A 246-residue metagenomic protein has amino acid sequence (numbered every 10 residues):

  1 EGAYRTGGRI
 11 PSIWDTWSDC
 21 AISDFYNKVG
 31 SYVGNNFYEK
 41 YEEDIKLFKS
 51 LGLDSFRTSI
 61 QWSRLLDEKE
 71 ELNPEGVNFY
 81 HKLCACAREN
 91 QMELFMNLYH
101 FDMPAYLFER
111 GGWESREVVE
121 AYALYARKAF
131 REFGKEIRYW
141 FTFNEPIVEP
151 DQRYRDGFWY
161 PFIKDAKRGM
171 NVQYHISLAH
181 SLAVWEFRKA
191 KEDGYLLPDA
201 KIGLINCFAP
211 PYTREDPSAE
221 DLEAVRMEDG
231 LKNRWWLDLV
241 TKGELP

Functional and structural regions predicted by a protein language model:
E1-F25, H81-P246: Active-site region of glycoside hydrolase catalytic domains
E1-N73, V77, L83-C86: N-terminal structural segment of carbohydrate-active enzymes
